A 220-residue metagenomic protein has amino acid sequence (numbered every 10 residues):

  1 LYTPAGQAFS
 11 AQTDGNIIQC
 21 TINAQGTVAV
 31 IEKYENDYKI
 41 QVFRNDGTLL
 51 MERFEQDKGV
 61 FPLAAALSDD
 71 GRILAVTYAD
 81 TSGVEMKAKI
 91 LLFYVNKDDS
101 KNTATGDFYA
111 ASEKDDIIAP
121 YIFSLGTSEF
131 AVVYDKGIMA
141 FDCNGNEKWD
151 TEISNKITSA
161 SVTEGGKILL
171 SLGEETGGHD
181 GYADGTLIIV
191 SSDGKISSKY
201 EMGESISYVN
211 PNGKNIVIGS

Functional and structural regions predicted by a protein language model:
L1, Q25-Y34, G71-G83, Y121-Y134 (+2 more regions): Short beta-strand elements that form the blades of beta-propeller/WD-repeat-like and other beta-sheet-rich scaffold
T3-P4, R44-N45, V95, C143 (+1 more regions): Inter-blade boundary loops/turns of WD-repeat beta-propellers
P4-T27, T48-A64: Asp-box/WD-like beta-propeller blade repeats and closely related beta-sheet repeat scaffolds
A5-Q12, T48-E55, K101-E113, G145-T151 (+1 more regions): A short beta-strand motif characteristic of beta-propeller blades
G15-A24, G59-L67, Y109-F123, I153-G166 (+1 more regions): Repeated scaffold domains used in trafficking and secretory/extracellular systems, primarily beta-propellers
A29-V30, E35-V132: Solenoidal tandem-repeat scaffolds enriched in leucines and small polar residues
N36-V42, S82-F93, D135-F141, G177-I188 (+1 more regions): Structural motif
M139-G219: Intrinsically disordered, low-complexity segments enriched in Gly and acidic/Ser/Thr residues that form flexible
